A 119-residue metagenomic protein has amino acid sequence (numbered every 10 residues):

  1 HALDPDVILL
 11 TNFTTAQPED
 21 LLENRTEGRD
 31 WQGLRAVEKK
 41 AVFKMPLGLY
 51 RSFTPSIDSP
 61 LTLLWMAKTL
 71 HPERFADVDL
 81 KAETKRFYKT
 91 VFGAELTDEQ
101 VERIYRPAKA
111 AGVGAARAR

Functional and structural regions predicted by a protein language model:
H1-P60, T69, R74-A76, K81-R86 (+1 more regions): Binding-cleft/active-site segments that stabilize strongly anionic ligands or cofactors
